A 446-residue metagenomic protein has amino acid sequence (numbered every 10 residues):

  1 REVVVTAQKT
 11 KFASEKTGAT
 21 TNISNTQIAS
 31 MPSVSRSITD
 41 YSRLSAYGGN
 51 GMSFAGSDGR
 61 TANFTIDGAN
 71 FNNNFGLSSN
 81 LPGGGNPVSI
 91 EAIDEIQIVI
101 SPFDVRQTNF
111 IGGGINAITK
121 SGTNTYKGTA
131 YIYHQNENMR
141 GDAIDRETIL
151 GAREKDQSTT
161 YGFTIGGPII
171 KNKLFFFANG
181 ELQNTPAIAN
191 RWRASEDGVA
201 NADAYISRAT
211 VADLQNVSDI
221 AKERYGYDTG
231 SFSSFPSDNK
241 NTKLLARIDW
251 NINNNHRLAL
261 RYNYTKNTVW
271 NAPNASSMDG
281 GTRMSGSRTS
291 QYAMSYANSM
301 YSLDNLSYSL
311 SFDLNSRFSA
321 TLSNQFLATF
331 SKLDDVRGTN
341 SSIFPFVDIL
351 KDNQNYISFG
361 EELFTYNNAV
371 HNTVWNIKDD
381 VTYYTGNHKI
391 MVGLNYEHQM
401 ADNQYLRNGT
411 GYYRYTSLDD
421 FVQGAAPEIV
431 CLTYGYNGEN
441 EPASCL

Functional and structural regions predicted by a protein language model:
R1, R60, S121-N124, I170-K173 (+4 more regions): Short coil turns and loop connectors of transmembrane beta-barrels in diderm outer membranes and organellar homologs
E2-S121, E147-I149, G162-T164, Q183 (+1 more regions): Periplasmic N-terminal accessory/gating domains of Gram-negative outer-membrane beta-barrel systems
S30, G84, F103, I149-R153 (+7 more regions): Outer-membrane beta-barrel proteins
M52, G113, F163, A246 (+2 more regions): Membrane-embedded beta-strands of outer-membrane beta-barrel proteins, especially the hydrophobic/small aromatic
G68, E223, S237-N241, N253-L446: Replace "related TpsB outer-membrane translocases also match" with "some related outer-membrane beta-barrels such as
S78-S79, E91-Q97, V105-G114, K120-L214 (+1 more regions): Outer-membrane beta-barrel translocator/receptor signature
Q97-I98, T129-Y133, N179-E181, R261-N263 (+2 more regions): Transmembrane beta-strands of outer-membrane beta-barrel proteins
